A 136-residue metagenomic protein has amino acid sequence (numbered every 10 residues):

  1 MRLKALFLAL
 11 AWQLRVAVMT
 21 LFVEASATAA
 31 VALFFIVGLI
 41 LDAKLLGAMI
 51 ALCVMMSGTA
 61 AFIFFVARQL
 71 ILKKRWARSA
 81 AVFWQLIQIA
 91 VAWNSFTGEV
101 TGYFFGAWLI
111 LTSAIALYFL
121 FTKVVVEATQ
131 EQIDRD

Functional and structural regions predicted by a protein language model:
M1-D136: Topology signature of small-to-medium multi-pass alpha-helical membrane proteins
